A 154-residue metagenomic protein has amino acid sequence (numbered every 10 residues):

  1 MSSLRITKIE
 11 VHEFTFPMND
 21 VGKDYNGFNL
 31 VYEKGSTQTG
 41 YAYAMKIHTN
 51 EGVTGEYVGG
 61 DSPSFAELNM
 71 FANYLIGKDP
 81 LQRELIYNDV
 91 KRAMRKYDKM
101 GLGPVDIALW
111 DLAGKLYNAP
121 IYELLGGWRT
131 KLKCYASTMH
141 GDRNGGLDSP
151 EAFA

Functional and structural regions predicted by a protein language model:
M1-G55: Structured beta-strand/loop patches that form or line metal/cofactor-binding pockets in enzymes
K8, H48-Y117: Metal- or metallocofactor-binding catalytic centers and their adjacent structured scaffolds across diverse enzyme
M18-G22, Y57-G59, L68-N69, G146-L147: Short, glycine/acidic-enriched capping/hinge loops at junctions between secondary-structure elements
A42-A44, P104, K131-K133: Broad gene-expression machinery/nucleic-acid interaction feature
L124-L132: Flexible hinge/switch segments at interdomain interfaces of large molecular machines
K131-A154: Metal-dependent enolase-superfamily TIM-barrel catalytic cores that perform enediolate-based chemistry
